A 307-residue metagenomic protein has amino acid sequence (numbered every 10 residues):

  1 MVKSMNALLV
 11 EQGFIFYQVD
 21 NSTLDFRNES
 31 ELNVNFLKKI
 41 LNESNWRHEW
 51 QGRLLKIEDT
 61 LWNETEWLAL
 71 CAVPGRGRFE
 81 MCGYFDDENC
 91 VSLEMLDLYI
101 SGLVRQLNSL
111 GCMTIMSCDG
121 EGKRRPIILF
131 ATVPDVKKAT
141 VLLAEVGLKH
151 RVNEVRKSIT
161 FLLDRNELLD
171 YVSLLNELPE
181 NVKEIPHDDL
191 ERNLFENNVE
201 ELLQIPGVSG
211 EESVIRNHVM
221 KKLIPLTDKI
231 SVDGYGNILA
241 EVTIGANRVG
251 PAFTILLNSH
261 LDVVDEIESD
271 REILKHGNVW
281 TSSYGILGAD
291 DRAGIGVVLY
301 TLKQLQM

Functional and structural regions predicted by a protein language model:
M1-E11, E29-E43, E94-I115, I128-G147: Short amphipathic alpha-helix segments
K3, V10, F14-F16, N42 (+5 more regions): Phosphate/adenylate-binding glycine loop and adjacent helical scaffold
V10-D25, F79-C90, S173-G210: N-terminal capping segment at the start of a domain
I15-Q18, N28-F36, N42-W50, I57-E64 (+4 more regions): Acidic/histidine-rich catalytic neighborhood of metal-dependent amide-processing enzymes
S22-N28, Q51-N63, K123-T132, V155-E167 (+1 more regions): A generic structural motif
L37-G52, M116-R124, I128-A131, V208-G250: A non-catalytic alpha/beta surface segment that caps or lines the substrate-entry region of metallo-dependent hydrolase
W62, R78-Y99, I185, P251-M307: Active-site metal-coordination/substrate-binding segment of hydrolases, especially metallo-dependent peptidases
A144-L194: Non-catalytic propeptide/linker segments at domain boundaries
